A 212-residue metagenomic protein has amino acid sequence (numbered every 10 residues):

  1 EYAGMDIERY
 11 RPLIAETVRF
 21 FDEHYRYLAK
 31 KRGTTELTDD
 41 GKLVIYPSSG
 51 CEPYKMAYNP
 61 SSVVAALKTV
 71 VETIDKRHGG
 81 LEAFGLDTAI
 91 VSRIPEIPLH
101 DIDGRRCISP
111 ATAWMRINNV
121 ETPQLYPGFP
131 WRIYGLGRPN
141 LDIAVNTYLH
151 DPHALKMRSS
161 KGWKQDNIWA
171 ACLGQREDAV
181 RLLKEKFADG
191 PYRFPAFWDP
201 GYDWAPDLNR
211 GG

Functional and structural regions predicted by a protein language model:
E1-A3, E8-P12, S61-G212: Active-site core of glycosidic bond-cleaving carbohydrate-active enzymes
E16-R77: Acidic/histidine-rich catalytic neighborhood
